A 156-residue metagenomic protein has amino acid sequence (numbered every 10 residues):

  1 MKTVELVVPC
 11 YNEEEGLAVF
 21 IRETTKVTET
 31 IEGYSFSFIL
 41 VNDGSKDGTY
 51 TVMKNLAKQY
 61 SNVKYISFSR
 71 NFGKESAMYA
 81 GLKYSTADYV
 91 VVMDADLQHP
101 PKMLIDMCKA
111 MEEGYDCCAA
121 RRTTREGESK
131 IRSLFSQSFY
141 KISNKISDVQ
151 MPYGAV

Functional and structural regions predicted by a protein language model:
M1-K26, G33: N-proximal low-complexity "stem/linker" segments adjacent to membrane-targeting elements
V8, E32-G44, I66-S67: Short beta-strand/loop segment that forms part of the nucleotide-sugar
E15-V19, D47-L56: Acidic helix N-cap motif at the loop->helix transition within catalytic regions of sugar-transfer enzymes
T28-Y34, A57-N62: Short helix-capping segments at alpha-helix termini
N42-T51, L97-Q98: A conserved acidic beta->alpha catalytic loop
N62, F68-R70, K74-Y84, Y89 (+1 more regions): Acceptor/aglycone-binding surface of glycosyltransferases and processive sugar-polymer synthases
